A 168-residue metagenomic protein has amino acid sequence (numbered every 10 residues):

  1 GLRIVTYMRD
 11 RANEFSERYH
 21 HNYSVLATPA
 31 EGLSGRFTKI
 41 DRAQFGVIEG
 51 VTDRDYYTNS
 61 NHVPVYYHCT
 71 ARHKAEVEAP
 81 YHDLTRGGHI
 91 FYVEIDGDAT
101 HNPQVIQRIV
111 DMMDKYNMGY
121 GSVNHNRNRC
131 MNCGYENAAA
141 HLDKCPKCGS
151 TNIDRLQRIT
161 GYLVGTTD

Functional and structural regions predicted by a protein language model:
G1-D168: Long, C-terminal-biased catalytic regions of enzyme "large/alpha" subunits
